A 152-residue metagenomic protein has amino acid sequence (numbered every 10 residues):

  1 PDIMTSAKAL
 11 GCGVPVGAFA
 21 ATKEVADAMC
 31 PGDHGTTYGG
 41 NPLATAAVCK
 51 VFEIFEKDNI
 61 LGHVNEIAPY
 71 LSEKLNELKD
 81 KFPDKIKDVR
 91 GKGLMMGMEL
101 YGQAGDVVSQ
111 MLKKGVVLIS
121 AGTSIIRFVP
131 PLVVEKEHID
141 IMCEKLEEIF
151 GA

Functional and structural regions predicted by a protein language model:
P1-A152: Conserved N-terminal phosphate-binding loop of PLP-dependent enzymes in the Aspartate aminotransferase
